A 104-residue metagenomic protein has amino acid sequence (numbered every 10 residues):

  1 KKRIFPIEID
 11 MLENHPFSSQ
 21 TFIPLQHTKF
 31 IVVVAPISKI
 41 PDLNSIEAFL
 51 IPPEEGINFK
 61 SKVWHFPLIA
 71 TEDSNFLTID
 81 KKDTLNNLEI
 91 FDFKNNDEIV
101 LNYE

Functional and structural regions predicted by a protein language model:
K1-A48, T71, D80-K94, I99-E104: Non-catalytic, conserved peripheral segments adjacent to functional cores
L50-W64: Conserved metal-binding segment of the jelly-roll/cupin
S61-L77: Ligand-binding loop in jelly-roll beta-barrel domains
